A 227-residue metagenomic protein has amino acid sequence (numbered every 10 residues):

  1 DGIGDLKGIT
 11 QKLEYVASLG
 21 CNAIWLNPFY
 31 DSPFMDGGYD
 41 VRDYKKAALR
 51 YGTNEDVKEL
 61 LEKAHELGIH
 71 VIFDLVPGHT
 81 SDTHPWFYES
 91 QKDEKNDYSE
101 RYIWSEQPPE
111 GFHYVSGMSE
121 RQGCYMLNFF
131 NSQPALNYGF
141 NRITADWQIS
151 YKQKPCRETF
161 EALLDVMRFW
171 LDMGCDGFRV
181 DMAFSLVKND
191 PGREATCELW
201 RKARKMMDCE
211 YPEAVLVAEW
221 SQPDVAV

Functional and structural regions predicted by a protein language model:
D1: An acidic-aromatic substrate-binding cleft motif
G8-P33, D165-G177: Catalytic domains of carbohydrate-active enzymes, especially glycoside hydrolases
I9-K12, D56-L60, V166, T196-A203: A general structural detector for well-ordered alpha-helical segments in enzyme core domains, enriched
Y15-E59, E66-I69, P77-T83, F184-C197: Aromatic-lined carbohydrate-binding/catalytic grooves of carbohydrate-active enzymes
G20-N22, H65-I69, G174-D176, Y211-A214: Short, well-ordered coil/turn segments that N-cap beta-strands
I24-L26, V71-F73, F178, L216-A218: Hydrophobic faces of well-ordered beta-strands that scaffold small-molecule active sites in alpha/beta enzyme cores
K58-E59, K63, D224-V227: Short, intrinsically disordered, charge-balanced linker/junction segments flanking boundaries in proteins
S81-S185, E198-V227: Alpha-amylase-like alpha-glycosidases and glucanotransferases acting on alpha-linked glucans and related
